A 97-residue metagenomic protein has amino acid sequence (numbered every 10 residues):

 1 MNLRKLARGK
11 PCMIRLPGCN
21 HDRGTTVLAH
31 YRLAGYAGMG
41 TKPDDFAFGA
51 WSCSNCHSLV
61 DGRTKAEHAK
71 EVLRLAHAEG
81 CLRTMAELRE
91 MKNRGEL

Functional and structural regions predicted by a protein language model:
M1-A29, C53: Short cysteine-rich loop/turn motifs with clustered Cys
R4, A29-R32, Y36, H57 (+1 more regions): Alpha-helical context
L16-F48: Histidine-centered nuclease catalytic patch
A37-A47, S58-L97: Polybasic, low-complexity binding patches
S52-S54, S58: Generic serine detector
